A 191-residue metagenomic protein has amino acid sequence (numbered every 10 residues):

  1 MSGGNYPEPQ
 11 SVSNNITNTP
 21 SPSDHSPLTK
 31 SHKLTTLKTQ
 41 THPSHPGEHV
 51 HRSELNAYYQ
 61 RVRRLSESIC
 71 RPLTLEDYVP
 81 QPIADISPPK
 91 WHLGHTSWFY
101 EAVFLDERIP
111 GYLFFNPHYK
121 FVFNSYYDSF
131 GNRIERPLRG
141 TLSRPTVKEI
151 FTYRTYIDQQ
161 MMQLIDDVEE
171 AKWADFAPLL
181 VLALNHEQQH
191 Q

Functional and structural regions predicted by a protein language model:
N5-Y6, N14-N18, D24-H25, H32: Intrinsic-disorder-associated, low-complexity terminal segments enriched in Asp/Asn/His/Tyr and depleted of Lys/Arg
P7, K30-E54, L105-D158: Short, helix-capping/interhelical loops that line the mouth of catalytic, cofactor-, or ligand-binding pockets
T39-E107: Hydrophobic alpha-helical membrane-insertion signals
L55-I69, T96, T146, I150-M161 (+1 more regions): Alpha-helical packing segments of well-folded alpha/beta enzyme cores
R63-L75, Y127-I134, Q159-V168: Active-site-adjacent bridging/hinge elements
E76-N132, D166-Q191: Short, contiguous alpha-helical
